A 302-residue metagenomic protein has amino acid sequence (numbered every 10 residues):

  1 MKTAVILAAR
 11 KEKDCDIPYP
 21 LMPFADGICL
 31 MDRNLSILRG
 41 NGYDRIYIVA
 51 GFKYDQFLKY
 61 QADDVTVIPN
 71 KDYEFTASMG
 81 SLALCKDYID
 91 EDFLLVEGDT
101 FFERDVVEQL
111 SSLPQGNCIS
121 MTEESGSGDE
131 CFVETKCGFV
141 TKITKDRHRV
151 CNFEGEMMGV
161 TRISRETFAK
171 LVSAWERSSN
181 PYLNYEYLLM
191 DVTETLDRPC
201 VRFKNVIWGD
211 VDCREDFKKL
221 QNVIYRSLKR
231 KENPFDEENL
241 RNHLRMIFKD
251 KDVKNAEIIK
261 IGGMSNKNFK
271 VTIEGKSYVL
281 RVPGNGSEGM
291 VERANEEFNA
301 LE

Functional and structural regions predicted by a protein language model:
M1-A50, Y54: N-terminal glycine-rich phosphate-binding loop and ensuing alpha1 helix
A4, E156-F235: Conserved alpha/beta core of the MobA/IspD/sugar-nucleotide pyrophosphorylase nucleotidyltransferase superfamily
F57-C131, T135: Conserved beta-loop-beta/alpha segment of the NTase-like Rossmann-fold superfamily that binds/positions NTPs
E103-N180: Conserved core of the sugar-phosphate nucleotidyltransferase
N222-A256: Juxta-kinase regulatory segment immediately upstream of eukaryotic protein kinase catalytic domains
I258-G262: Protein kinase glycine-rich loop
N266-V271: ATP phosphate-binding glycine-rich loop
K276-E302: A conserved alpha-helical element in kinase catalytic cores
